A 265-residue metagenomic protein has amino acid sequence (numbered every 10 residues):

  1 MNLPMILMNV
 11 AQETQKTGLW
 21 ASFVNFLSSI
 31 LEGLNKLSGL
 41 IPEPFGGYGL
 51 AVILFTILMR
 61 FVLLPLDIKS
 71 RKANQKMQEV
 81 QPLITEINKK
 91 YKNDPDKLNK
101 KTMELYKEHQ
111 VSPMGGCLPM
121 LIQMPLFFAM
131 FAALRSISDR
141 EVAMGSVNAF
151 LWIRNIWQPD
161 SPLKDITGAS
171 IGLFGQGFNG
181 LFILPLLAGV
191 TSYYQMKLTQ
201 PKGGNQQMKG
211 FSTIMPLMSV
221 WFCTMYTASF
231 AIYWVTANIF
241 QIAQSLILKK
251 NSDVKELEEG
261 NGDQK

Functional and structural regions predicted by a protein language model:
M1-K265: Helix-loop-helix
